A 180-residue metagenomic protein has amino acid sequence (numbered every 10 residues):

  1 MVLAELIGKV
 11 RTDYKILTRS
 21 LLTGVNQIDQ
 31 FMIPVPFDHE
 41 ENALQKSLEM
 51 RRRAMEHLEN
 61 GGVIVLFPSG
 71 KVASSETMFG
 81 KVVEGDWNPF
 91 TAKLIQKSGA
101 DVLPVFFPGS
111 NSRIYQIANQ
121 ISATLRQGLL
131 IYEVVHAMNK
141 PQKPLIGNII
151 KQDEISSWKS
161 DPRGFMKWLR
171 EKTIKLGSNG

Functional and structural regions predicted by a protein language model:
M1-A43: Catalytic core of membrane glycerolipid acyltransferases/transacylases, capturing the structured, soluble-facing
L44-G180: Non-catalytic C-terminal accessory region of glycerolipid acyltransferases and related lyso-lipid remodeling enzymes
